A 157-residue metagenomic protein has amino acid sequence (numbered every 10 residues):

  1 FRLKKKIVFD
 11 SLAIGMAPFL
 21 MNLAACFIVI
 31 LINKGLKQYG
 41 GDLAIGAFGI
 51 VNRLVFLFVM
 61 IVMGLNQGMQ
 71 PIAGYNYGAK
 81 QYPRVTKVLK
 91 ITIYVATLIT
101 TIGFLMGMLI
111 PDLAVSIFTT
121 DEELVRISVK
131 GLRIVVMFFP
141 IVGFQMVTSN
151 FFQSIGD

Functional and structural regions predicted by a protein language model:
F1-A25: Interhelical loop/hinge segments that connect adjacent transmembrane helices in multipass membrane
K6, D10, I14, A44-A47 (+2 more regions): Residue-level signature of transmembrane alpha-helical entry/exit and packing/kink sites in multi-pass membrane
D10-P18, N52, T92, G131 (+1 more regions): Hydrophobic alpha-helix/TM-entry signal in multi-pass membrane transporters
M16, L20-A24, I28, I32 (+6 more regions): Residue-level hotspots within pore-lining transmembrane alpha-helices of multi-pass secondary transporters
C26-V51, L57, Y75, L113-E122: Helix-terminus/linker motif at the lipid-water interface of multi-pass membrane proteins
F48-P111, V142-G156: Small-residue-rich hydrophobic transmembrane alpha-helices
I102-V125, V129: Short membrane-interface helical motifs at transmembrane helix boundaries in multi-pass membrane transporters
